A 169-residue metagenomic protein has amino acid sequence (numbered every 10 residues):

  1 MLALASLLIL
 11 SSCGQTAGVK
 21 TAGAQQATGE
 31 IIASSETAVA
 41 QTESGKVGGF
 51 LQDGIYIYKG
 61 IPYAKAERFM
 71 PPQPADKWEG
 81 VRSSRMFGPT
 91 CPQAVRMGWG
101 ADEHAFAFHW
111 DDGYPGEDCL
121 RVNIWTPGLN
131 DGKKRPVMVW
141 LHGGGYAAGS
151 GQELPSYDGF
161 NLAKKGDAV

Functional and structural regions predicted by a protein language model:
M1-L4: Sec-dependent signal peptide recognition, specifically the positively charged N-region followed immediately by
S6-L7, S84: Residue-level signal for mature regions of secreted extracellular proteins and peptides
L10-S12: C-terminal motif of bacterial Sec signal peptides marking the signal peptidase cleavage site
G14-V169: Non-catalytic accessory segments of hydrolases
